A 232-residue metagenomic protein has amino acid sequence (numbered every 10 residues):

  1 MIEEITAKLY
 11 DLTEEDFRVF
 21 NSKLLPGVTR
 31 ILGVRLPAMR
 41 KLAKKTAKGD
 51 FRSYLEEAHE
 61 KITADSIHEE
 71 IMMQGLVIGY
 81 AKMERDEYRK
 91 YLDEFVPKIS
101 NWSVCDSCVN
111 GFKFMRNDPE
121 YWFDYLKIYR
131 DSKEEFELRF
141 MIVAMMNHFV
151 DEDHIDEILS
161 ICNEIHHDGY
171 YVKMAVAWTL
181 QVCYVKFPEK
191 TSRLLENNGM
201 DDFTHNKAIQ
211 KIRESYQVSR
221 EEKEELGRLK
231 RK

Functional and structural regions predicted by a protein language model:
M1-K232: Alpha-helical scaffold domains
